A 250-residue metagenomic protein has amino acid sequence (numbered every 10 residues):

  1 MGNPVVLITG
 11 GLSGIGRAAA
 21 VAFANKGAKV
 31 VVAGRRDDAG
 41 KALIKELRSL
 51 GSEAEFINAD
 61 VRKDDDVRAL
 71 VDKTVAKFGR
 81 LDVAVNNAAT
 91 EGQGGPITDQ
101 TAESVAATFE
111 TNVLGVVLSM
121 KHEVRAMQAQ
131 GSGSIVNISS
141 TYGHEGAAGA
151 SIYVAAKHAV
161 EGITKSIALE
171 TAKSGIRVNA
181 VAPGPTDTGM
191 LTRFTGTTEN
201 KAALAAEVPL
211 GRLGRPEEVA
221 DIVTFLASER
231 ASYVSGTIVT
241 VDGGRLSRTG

Functional and structural regions predicted by a protein language model:
L12-S13, R36: Conserved glycine-rich cofactor-binding loop
R68, E91-A106, A129, G149-I152 (+1 more regions): Conserved mid-core segment of classical short-chain dehydrogenase/reductases
G94, E145, T224, S235-G250: Short C-terminal tail/terminal secondary-structure segment of NAD(P)H-dependent dehydrogenase/reductase domains
T98-V117, S132, V136, V160 (+1 more regions): Catalytic Tyr-X3-Lys loop
M120, A156, T164: Active-site helix of classical SDR
R125, L169-K173, S232: Alpha-helical segment proximal to the catalytic Tyr-Lys
S140: Residue(s) in the substrate-gating loop at a strand-loop-helix junction that position the organic substrate next
E161, V178, A182-R193: Short, flexible catalytic-loop segment of classical short-chain dehydrogenase/reductase
